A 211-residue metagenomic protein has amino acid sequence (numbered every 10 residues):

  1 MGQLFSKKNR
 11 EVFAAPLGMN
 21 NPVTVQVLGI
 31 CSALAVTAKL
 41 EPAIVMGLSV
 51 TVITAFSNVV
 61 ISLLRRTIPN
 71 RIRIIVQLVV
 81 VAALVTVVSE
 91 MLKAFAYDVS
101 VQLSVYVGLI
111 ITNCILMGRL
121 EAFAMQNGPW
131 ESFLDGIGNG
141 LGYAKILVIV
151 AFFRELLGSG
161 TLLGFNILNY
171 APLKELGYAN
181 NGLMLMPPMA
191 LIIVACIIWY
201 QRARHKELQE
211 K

Functional and structural regions predicted by a protein language model:
M1-A14, H205-K211: Intrinsically disordered, low-complexity non-transmembrane regions of multi-pass membrane transporters
A15, S62-R66, E131-N139: Short amphipathic alpha-helical coupling elements at transmembrane boundaries
I30-L34, V50-A55, A82-S89, I111-I115 (+3 more regions): Hydrophobic core segments of alpha-helical transmembrane domains in multi-pass membrane transport and ion-translocation
L40-F56, V76, S100-I111: Structural signature of hydrophobic alpha-helical transmembrane segments
S57-N70, M117-N127: C-terminal ends of transmembrane helices
I68-V81, Q102-G108, D135: Cytoplasmic-side transmembrane-helix entry/capping segments in multi-pass membrane proteins
V87-Q102: Transmembrane alpha-helix boundary signature
L163-L183: Short, membrane-exposed interhelical loops at transmembrane-helix boundaries
